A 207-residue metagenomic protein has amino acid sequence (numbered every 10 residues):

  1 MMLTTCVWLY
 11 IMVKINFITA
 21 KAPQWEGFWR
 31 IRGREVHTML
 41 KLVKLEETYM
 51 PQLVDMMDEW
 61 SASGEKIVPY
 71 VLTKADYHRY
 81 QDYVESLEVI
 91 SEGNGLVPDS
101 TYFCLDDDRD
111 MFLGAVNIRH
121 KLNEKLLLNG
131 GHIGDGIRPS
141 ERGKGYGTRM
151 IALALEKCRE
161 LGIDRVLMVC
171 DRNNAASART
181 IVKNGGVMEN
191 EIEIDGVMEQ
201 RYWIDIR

Functional and structural regions predicted by a protein language model:
M2-L3, I18-R30, R34-E35: Positively charged N-terminal leader segments that act as targeting/secretion signals
E35-H132, P139, K157, V197-R207: GNAT-family acyltransferases
G134-I137, G143-E156, R179-K183: Conserved acetyl-CoA-binding loop-helix of GNAT-fold acetyltransferases
C158-V169: Conserved GNAT acetyl-CoA-binding A-motif
M168-A176: Conserved beta-strand-loop-alpha-helix junction that forms the acyl-donor binding cleft
V169-C170, V182-R201: Conserved catalytic-core motifs of GNAT/GCN5-like acyltransferases
